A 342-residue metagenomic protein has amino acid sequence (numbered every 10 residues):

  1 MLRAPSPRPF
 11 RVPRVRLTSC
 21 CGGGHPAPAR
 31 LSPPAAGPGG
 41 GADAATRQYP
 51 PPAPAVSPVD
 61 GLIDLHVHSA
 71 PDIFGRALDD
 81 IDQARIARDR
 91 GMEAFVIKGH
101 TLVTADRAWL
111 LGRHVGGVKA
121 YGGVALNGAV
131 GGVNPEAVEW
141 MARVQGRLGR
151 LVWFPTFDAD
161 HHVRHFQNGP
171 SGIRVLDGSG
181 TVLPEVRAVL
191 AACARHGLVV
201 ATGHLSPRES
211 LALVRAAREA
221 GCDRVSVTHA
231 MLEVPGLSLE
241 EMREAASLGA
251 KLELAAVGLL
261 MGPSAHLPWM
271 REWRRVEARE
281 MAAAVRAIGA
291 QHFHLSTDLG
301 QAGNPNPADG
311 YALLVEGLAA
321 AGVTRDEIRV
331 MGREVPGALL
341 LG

Functional and structural regions predicted by a protein language model:
D43-V118: An N-terminally biased module of ancient metal coordination in phosphate/nucleic-acid-related enzymes
Q48, A308-G342: Mid-to-C-terminal alpha-helical segments outside catalytic/metal-binding sites
I63-V67, F95-I97, Y121-V124, V152-F154 (+4 more regions): Hydrophobic faces of well-ordered beta-strands that scaffold small-molecule active sites in alpha/beta enzyme cores
L65-L78, G123-G132, D177-G178: Active-site mouth loops of central-metabolism enzymes
I73-L78, A105-W109, H165, L211-A216 (+4 more regions): Histidine/acidic-residue-rich catalytic or RNA/ligand-binding cores of hydrolases and nuclease-related proteins
G116-K119, N127-T228, E244: Extended substrate/RNA-proximal surfaces in nucleic-acid metabolism proteins
A191, H196-T202, P207-E277, H294: Catalytic pocket-lining loop regions of alpha/beta-barrel enzymes, especially the amidohydrolase/enolase/GH5 lineages
A255, A290-P307: Short acidic/histidine-rich active-site segments
